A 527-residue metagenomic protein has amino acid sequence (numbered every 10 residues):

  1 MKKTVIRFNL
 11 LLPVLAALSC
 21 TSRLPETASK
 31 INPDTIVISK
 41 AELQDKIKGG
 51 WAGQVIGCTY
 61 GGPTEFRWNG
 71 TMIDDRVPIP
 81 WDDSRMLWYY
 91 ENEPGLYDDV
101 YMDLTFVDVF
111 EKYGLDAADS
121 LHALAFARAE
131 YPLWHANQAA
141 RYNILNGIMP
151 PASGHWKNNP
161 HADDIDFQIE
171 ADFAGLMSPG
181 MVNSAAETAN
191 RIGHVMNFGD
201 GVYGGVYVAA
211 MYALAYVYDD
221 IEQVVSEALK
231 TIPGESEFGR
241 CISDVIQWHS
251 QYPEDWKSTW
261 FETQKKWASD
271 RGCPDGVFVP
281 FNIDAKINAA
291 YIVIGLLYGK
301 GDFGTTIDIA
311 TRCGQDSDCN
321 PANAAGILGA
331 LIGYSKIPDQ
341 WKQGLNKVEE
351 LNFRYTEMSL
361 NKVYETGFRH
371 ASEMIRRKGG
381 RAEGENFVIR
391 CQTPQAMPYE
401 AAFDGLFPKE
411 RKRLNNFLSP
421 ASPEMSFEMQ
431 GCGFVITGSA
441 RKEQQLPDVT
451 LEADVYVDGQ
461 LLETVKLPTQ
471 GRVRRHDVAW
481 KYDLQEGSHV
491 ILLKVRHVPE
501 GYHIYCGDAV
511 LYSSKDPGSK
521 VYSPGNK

Functional and structural regions predicted by a protein language model:
M1-K30, T35: Bacterial Sec-dependent N-terminal signal peptides
I38, L43, I144-L145, S153-A162 (+3 more regions): Accessory "access/gating" subregions that flank catalytic or transport cores
Q44, K48, A52-I56, Y97 (+4 more regions): Active-site cavity-forming subdomains of large catalytic enzyme subunits
I56, Y60, R67, T71-I79 (+4 more regions): Catalytic phosphate/nucleotide-handling subdomain of diverse soluble enzymes
P63-P94, V100-D103, D119, A123-W134: Active-site-surrounding "flap" and adjacent substrate/cofactor-binding loops of secreted or lumenal enzymes, prototyped
D99, L104, D108-G114, N361-N415: C-terminal domain-closing interface element
G384-G431, S439-L446, G518-K527: Glycan-recognition and processing domains
A440-D516: Beta-strand-rich ligand-recognition modules
